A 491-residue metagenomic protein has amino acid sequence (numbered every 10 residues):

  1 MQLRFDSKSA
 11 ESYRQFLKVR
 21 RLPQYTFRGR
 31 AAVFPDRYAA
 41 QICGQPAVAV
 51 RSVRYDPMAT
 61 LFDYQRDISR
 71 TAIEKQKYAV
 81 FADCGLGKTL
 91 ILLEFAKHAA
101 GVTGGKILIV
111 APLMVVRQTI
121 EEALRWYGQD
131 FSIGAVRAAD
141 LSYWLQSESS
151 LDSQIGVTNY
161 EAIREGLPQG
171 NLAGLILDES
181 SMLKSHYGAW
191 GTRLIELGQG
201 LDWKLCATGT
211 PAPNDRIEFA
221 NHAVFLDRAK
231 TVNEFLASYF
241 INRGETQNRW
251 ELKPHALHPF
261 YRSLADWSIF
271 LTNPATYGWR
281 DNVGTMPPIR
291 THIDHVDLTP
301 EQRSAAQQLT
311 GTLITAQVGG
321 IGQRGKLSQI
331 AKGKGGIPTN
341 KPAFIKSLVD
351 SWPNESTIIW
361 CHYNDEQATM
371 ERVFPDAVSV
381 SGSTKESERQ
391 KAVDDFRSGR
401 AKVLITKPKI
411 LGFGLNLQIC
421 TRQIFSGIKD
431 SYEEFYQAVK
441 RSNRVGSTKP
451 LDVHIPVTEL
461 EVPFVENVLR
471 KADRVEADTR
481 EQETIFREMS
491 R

Functional and structural regions predicted by a protein language model:
V48-F81: Conserved pre-motif I regulatory segment
K75-F95: Walker A/P-loop
T89-E94, G104-R125, P213-E218, H362-N364: Conserved Walker A/P-loop ATP-binding site and its immediately adjacent core in helicase/helicase-like ATPase domains
G101, G105-K106, Q146, G174 (+3 more regions): Conserved P-loop NTPase motor "coupling/switch" region that bridges the ATPase
V115-D140, L226-K230: Conserved helix-turn-beta segment of the N-terminal RecA-like "Helicase ATP-binding" lobe in SF1/SF2 helicases
Y143-L145, I358-W360, A368-E371, P375-L411: Conserved helicase ATPase core of P-loop NTP-dependent helicases/translocases
Y277-D376: Conserved helicase/translocase motor-coupling segment
D430-R491: A conserved SF2-helicase RecA2
